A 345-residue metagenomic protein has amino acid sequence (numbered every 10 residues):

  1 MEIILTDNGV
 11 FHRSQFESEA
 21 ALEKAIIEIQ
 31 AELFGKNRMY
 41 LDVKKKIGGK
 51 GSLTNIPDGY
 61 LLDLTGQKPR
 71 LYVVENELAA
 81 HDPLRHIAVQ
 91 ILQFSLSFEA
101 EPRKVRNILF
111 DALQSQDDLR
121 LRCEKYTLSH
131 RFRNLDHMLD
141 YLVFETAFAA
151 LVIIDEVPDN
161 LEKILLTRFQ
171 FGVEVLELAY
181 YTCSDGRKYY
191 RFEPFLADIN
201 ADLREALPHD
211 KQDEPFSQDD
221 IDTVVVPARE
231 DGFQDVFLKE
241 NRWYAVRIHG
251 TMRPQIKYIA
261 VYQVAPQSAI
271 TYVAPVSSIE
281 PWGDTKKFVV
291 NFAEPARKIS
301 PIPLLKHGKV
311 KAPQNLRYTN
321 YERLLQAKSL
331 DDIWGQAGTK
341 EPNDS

Functional and structural regions predicted by a protein language model:
M1-Y258, V264: Charged, terminal alpha-helix-loop-beta segments that serve as non-catalytic nucleic-acid engagement and/or assembly
D219-S345: Structured alpha/beta reader/binder surfaces that contact nucleic acids or chromatin modification marks
